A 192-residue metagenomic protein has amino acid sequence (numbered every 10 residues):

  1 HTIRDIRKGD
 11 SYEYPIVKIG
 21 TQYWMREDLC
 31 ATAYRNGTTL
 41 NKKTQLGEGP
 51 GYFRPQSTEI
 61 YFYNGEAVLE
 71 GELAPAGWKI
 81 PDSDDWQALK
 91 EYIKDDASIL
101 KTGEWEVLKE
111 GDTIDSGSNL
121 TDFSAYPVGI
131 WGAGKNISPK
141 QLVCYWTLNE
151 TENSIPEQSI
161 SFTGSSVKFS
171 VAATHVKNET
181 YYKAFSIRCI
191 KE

Functional and structural regions predicted by a protein language model:
H1-E192: Conserved positions within compact, well-structured domain cores
